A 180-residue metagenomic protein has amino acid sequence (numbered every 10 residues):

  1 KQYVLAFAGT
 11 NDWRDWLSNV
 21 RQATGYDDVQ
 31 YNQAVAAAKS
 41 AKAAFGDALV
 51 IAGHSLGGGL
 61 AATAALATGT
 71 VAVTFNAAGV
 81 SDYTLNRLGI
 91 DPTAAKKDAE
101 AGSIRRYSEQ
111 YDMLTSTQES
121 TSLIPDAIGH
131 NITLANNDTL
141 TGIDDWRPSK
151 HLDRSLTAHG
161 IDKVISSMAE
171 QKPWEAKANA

Functional and structural regions predicted by a protein language model:
K1-I51, T68, A78-R87: A conserved cap/lid and substrate-binding interface adjacent to the catalytic center of lipid-processing enzymes
Q2, T70-A180: Serine hydrolase/lipase
A43, A64, D98-A99: A generic structural signal for short, solvent-exposed coil/turn residues that cap or connect secondary-structure
A52-G57, A61: Gly/Ala-rich beta-loop-alpha elbow adjacent to hydrolase catalytic centers
A61-A62, T84: Short glycine-/acidic-enriched loop or helix-start segments at secondary-structure transitions that form or flank
T63-V71: Short, surface-exposed basic-aromatic patches at helix termini and helix-loop junctions that form
